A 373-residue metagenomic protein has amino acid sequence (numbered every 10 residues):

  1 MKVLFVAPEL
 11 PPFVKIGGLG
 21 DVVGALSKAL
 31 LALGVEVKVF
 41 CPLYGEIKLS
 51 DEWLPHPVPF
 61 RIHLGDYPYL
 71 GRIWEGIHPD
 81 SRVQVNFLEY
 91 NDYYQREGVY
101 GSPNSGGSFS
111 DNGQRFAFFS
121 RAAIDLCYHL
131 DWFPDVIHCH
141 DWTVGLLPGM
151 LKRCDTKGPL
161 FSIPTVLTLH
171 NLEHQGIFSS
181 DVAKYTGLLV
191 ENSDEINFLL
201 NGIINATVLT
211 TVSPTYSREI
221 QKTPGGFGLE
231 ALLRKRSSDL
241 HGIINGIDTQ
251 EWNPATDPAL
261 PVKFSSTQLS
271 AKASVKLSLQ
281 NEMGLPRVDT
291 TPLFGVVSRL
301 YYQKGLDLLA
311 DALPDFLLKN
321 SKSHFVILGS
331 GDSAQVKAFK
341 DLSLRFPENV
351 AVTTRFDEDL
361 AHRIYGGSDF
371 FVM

Functional and structural regions predicted by a protein language model:
M1-M373: Catalytic cores of nucleotide-sugar-dependent glycosyltransferases that transfer UDP/GDP/TDP-activated
